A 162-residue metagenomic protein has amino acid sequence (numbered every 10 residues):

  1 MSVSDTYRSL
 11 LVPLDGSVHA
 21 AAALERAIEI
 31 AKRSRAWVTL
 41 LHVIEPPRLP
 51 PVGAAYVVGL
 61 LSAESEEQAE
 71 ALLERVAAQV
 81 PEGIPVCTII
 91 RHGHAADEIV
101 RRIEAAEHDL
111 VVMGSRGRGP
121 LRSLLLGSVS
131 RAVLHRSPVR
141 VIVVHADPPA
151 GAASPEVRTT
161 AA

Functional and structural regions predicted by a protein language model:
M1-T6, H19, R33, A78-V111 (+1 more regions): Structural beta-alpha unit
S2-Y56, A146-P149, T159-A162: Small/aliphatic-rich secondary-structure junction motif
A23, P50-G53, V100-R101, L124-L125 (+1 more regions): Short, well-ordered secondary-structure micro-motifs
T39-L41, C87-R91, I142: General small-molecule cofactor/ligand-binding pocket signal
V58-A71: A short acidic, glycine-rich active-site loop that binds or catalyzes chemistry on phosphate/adenosine moieties
L110-A132, A146, A150-A153: Glycine-rich, Arg-bearing micro-motifs that act as flexible, cationic patches
V139-D147: Short, flexible loop segments at boundaries between secondary-structure elements
